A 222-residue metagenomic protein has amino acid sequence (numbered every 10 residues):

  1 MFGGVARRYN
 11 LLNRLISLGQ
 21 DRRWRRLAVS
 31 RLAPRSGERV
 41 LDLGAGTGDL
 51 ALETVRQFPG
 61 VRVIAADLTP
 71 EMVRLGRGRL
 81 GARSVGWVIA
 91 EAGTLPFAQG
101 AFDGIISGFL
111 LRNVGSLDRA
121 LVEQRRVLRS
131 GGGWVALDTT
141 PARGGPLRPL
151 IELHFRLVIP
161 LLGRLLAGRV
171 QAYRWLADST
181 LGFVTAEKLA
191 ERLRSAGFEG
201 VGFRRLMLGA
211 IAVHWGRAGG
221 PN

Functional and structural regions predicted by a protein language model:
M1-R8, F155, L166: N-terminal, positively charged/glycine-rich alpha-helical extensions of SAM-dependent methyltransferases
L18-S36, E53: Conserved alpha-helix/loop element of class I SAM-dependent methyltransferases that forms part of the SAM/SAH-binding
R39-T94: Class I SAM-dependent methyltransferase SAM/SAH-binding core
G93-G104: A short acidic, Gly/Pro-enriched loop at the edge of an enzyme's catalytic core that lines a small-molecule cofactor
D103-L117: A short SAM/SAH-binding and catalytic strip from SAM-dependent methyltransferases
D118-G133: A short glycine-rich, Lys/Arg-flanked "PGG" loop and its adjoining helix->strand segment in the class I
L137, P141-R192, A196, G202: C-terminal alpha-helical "lid/dimerization" subdomain adjacent to the S-adenosyl-L-methionine
E199-N222: Core SAM-dependent methyltransferase catalytic element
